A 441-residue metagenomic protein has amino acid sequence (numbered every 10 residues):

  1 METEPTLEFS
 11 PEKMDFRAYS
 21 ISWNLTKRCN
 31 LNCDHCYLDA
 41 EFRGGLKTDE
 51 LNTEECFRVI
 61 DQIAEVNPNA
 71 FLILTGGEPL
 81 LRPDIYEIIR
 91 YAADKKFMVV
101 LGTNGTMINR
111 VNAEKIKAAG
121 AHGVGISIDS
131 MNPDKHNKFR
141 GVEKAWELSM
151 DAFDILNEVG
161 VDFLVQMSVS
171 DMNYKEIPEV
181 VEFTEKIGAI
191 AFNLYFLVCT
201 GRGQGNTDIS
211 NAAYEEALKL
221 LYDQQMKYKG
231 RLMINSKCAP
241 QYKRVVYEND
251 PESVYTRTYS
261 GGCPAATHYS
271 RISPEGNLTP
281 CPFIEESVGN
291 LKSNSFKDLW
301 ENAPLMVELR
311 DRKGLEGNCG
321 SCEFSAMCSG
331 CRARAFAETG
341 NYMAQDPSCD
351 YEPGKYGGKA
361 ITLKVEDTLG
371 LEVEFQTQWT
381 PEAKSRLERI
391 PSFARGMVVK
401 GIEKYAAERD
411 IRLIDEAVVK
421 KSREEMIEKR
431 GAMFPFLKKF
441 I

Functional and structural regions predicted by a protein language model:
M1-E2, L46, L51, M98 (+4 more regions): Radical SAM enzyme [4Fe-4S]-AdoMet core and its adjacent flexible, acidic and glycine-rich loops/tails across
E2-A119, G123: Conserved alpha-helical substructure of the radical SAM core
E2-F9, D15, F283-V373: Flexible mid-to-C-terminal extensions adjoining Fe-S/redox cofactors in radical SAM and related proteins
Y19, A70, A266, P282 (+1 more regions): Exposed loop/turn and edge beta-strand positions of beta-sandwich/beta-sheet ligand-binding modules
S20, N24, R28, T258 (+3 more regions): Flanking scaffold residues of small Cys/His-coordinated metal-binding clusters
C29, C33, G276, F296: Conserved, mostly hydrophobic/aromatic
V59, I88, A92, A152 (+3 more regions): Aromatic/hydrophobic pocket-lining residues that form π-stacking "cages" and hydrophobic walls in ligand
G370-I441: Non-catalytic accessory segments flanking P-loop/AAA+ NTPase cores
